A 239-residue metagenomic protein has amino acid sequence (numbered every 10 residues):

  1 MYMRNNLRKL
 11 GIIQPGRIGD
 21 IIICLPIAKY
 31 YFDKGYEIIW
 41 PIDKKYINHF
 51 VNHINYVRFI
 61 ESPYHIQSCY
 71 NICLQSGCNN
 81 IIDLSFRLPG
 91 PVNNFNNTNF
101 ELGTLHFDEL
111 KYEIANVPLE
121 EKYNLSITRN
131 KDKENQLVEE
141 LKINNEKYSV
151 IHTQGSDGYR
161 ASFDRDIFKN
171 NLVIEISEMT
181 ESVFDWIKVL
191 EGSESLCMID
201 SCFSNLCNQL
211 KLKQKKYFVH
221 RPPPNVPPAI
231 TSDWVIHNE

Functional and structural regions predicted by a protein language model:
M1-E239: Catalytic machinery of carbohydrate-active enzymes, primarily nucleotide-sugar-dependent glycosyltransferases
